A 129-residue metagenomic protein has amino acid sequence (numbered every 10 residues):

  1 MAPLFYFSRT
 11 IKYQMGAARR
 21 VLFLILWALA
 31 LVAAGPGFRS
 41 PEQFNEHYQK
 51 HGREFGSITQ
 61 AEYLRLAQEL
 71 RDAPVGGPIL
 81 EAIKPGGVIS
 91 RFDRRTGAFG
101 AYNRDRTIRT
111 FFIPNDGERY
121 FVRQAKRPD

Functional and structural regions predicted by a protein language model:
F7-L22: Bacterial N-terminal signal peptides that target proteins for export
R9-I11, W27, Y48, T59 (+1 more regions): Prokaryotic Sec-type signal peptides and long signal-anchor helices with extended Leu/Ile/Val-rich h-regions
V21, I25-P36: Bacterial Sec-dependent signal peptides at the C-terminal "C-region" and cleavage site
V32-G87: Compact soluble domain cores
K84-R109: Compact alpha-helical subdomains of small soluble proteins
G100-D129: A short, surface-exposed interaction/processing loop segment used at functional sites
